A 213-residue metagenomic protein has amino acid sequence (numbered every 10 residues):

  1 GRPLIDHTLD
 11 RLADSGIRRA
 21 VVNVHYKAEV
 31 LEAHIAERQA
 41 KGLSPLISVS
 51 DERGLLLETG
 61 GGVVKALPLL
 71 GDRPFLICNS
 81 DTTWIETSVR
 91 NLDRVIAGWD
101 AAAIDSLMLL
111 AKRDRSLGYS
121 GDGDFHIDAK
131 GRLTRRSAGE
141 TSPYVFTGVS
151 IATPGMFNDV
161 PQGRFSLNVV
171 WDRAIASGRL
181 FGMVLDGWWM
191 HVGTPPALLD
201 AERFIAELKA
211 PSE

Functional and structural regions predicted by a protein language model:
R2-N79, T83, Q162, T194 (+1 more regions): Conserved N-terminal catalytic core of the sugar/cofactor nucleotidyltransferase
L4-H7, M108, I151: Short amphipathic alpha-helical face segments that pack within enzyme cores and frequently flank/anchor catalytic
V22, I77, S106-L109, G182: Structural beta-sheet core signal
A33-H34, G60, S88, G118-D122: Short, well-ordered secondary-structure micro-motifs
E37-A40, K65, V95, G123-A129 (+1 more regions): Short, hinge-like loop/turn segments at secondary-structure boundaries
K41-L43, G71, D100, I127 (+1 more regions): Short, structurally constrained coil/turn elements that cap an alpha-helix or connect an alpha-helix to the following
L76, T83, T87-A101, R113-L117 (+1 more regions): Catalytic-core segments of class I nucleotidyltransferases/pyrophosphorylases that form NMP-activated intermediates
L107-D124: Short beta-strand-to-loop element that shapes/binds the nucleotide-sugar donor at the catalytic cleft/hinge
